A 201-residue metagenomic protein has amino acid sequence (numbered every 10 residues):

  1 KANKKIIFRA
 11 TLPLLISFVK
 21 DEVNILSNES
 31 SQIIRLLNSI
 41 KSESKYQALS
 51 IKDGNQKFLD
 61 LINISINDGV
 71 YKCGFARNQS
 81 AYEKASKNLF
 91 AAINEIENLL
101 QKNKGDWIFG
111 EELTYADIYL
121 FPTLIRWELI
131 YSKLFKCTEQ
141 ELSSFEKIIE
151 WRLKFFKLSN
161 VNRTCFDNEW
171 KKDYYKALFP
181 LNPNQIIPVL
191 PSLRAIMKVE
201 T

Functional and structural regions predicted by a protein language model:
K1-I108, P180-T201: GST-like domain detector, emphasizing the conserved glutathione-binding G-site in the N-terminal thioredoxin-like
L12-P13, P122, E146, S159: Proline-centered helix-kink/hinge sites
L14, K52, E141-L142, Y175: Extracytoplasmic/secretory soluble proteins
S31, D53-Q56, A116-D117, F121 (+1 more regions): Non-catalytic, well-ordered alpha-helical scaffold segments
E43-K45, E128-F135, V161-C165: Substrate-binding/catalytic groove segments of enzymes that remodel or degrade extracellular structural polymers
N63, N78, A85, L89-F90 (+2 more regions): Internal, well-ordered interaction modules that form the hydrophobic cores of assembly/scaffold domains in eukaryotic
I108-F135, E141-S144, F155: GST superfamily/GST-like fold recognition
S143-L178: A contiguous, mid-protein "functional segment" used to position or interact with cofactors/ions or partner subunits
